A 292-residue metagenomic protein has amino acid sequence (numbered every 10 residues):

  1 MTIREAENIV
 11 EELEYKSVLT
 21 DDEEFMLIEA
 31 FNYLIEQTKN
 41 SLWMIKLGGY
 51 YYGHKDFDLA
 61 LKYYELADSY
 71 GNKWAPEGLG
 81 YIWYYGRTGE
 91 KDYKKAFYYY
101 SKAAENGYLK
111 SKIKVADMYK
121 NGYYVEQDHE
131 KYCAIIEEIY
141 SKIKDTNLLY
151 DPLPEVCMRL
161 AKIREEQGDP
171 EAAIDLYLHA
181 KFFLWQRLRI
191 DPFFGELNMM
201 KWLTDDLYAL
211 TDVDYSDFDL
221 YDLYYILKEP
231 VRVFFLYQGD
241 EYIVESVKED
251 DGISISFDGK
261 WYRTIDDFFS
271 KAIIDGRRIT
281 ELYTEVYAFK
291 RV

Functional and structural regions predicted by a protein language model:
E12, K46-G53, P76-Y85, K114-N121 (+2 more regions): Hydrophobic face of amphipathic alpha-helices that form TPR/SEL1-like repeat modules and related alpha-solenoid
T38-S41, Y70-K73, Y85-R87, E105-Y108 (+6 more regions): Short helix-capping/linker turns of helical repeat alpha-solenoids
I113-N121, N147-K162, L188-L207: TPR/TPR-like alpha-solenoid helical repeat scaffolds
Y132-K142, E171-L188: TPR/TPR-like (Sel1-like) alpha-helical repeat modules
